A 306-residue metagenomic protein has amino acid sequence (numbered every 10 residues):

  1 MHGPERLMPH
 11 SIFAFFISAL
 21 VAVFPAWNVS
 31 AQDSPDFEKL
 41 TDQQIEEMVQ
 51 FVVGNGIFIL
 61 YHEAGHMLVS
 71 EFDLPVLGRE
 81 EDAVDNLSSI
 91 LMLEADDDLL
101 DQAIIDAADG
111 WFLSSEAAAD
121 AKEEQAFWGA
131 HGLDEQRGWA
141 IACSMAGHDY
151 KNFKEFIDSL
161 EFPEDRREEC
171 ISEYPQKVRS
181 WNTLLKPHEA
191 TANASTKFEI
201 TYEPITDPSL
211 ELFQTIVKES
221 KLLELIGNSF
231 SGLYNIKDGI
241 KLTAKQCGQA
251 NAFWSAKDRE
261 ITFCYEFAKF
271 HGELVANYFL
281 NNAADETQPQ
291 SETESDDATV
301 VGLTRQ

Functional and structural regions predicted by a protein language model:
A14-F24: Bacterial N-terminal signal peptides
W27-A31: Sec/Tat signal peptide C-region and signal peptidase I cleavage site
D33-F37, T243-L280: Catalytic zinc-binding patch centered on the HExxH motif and its immediate surroundings that defines zinc-dependent
Q44-F58, L74, E294-R305: Short pre-active-site segment immediately N-terminal to the catalytic Zn-binding motif
F58-E71, D85, S89, F263 (+1 more regions): Active-site recognition of the HExxH zinc-binding catalytic motif
G65-D73, S89-D97, F112-E116, A146 (+2 more regions): Sec-exported extracytoplasmic/periplasmic mature domains
G78-E94: An active-site-proximal "capping" alpha-helix that borders the catalytic cofactor pocket
E124-F230: Pan-zinc metallopeptidase signature
